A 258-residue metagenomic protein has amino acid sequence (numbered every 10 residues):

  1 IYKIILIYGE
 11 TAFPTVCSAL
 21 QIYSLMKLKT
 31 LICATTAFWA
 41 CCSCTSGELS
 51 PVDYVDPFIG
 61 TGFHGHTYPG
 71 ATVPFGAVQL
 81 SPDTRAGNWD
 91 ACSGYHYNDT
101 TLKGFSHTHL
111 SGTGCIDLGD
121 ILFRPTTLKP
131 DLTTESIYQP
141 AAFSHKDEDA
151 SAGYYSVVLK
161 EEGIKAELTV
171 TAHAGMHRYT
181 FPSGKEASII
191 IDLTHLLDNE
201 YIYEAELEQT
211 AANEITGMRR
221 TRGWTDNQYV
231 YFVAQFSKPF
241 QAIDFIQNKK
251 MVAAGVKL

Functional and structural regions predicted by a protein language model:
I4-E48: Bacterial Sec-dependent N-terminal signal peptides
G47-L258: Accessory carbohydrate-recognition regions in carbohydrate-active enzymes
